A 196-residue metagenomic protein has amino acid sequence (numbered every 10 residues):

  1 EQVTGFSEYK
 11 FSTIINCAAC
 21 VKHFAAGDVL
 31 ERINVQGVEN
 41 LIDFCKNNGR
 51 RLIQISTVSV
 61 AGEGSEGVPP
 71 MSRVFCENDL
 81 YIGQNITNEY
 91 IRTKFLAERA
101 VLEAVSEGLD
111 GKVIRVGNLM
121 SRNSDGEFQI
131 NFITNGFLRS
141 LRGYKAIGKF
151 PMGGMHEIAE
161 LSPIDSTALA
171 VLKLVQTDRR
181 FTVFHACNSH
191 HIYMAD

Functional and structural regions predicted by a protein language model:
E1-Q36, K46-N48, L52: NAD(P)H-binding glycine-rich loop region in Rossmannoid oxidoreductase-like domains and their noncatalytic homologs
N16, R32, Q36-E89, K112: Conserved Rossmann-fold NAD(P)-dependent oxidoreductase catalytic core, especially the SDR/UDP-sugar
A18, I53-S56, V105, G117 (+1 more regions): Active-site beta-alpha turn of Rossmann-fold NAD(P)-dependent dehydrogenases/reductases
E31-R32, I86-F95, I130-T134, E157-L161: Short-chain dehydrogenase/reductase
V35-L41, T93-V101, S140: Conserved catalytic Lys-bearing alpha helix of Rossmann-like short-chain dehydrogenase/reductases
V68-V74, E103-A159, I164-V175: NAD(P)-dependent short-chain dehydrogenase/reductase
D79-R115: Active-site Tyr-X1-5-Lys
A170-D196: Mid/C-terminal beta-alpha module of Rossmann-like enzyme folds, strongest in SDR-family dehydrogenases/epimerases
